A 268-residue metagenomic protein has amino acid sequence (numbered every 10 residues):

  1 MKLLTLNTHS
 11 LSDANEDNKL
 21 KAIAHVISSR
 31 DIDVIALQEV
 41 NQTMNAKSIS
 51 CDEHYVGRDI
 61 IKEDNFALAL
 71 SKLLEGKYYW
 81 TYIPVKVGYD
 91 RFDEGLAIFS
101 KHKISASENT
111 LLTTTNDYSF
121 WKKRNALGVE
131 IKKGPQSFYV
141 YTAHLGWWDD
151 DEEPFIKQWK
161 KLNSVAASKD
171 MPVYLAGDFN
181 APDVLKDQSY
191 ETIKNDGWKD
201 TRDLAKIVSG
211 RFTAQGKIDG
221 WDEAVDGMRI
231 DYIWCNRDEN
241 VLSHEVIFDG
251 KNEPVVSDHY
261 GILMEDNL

Functional and structural regions predicted by a protein language model:
M1-V34, K77-L268: Active-site regions of metal-assisted phosphoester/phosphodiester hydrolases, unifying DNase/endonuclease modules
N15-D17, V40-L73, G88-D93, V184-I193: Metal-dependent catalytic neighborhoods of phosphoester/phosphodiester hydrolases
L37: A short beta-strand submotif of the Rossmann-like class I SAM-dependent methyltransferase core that lines
